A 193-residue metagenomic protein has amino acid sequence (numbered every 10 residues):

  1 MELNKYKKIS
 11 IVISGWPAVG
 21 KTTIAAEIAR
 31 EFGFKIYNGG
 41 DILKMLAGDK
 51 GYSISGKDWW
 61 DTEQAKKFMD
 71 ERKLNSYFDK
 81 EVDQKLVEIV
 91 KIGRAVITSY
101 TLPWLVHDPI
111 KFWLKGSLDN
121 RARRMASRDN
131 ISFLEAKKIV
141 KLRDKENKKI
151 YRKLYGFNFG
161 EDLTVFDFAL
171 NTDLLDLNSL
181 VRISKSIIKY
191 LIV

Functional and structural regions predicted by a protein language model:
I13: Hydrophobic anchor at the beta1->P-loop junction of P-loop NTPases
W16: P-loop (Walker A) phosphate-binding loop of NTP-binding proteins
V19: ATP-binding Walker
T22, G40: Walker A/P-loop
D41-L105, D119, I131: ATP-dependent small-molecule kinase phosphotransfer cores that center on conserved nucleotide phosphate-binding segments
H107-R143: Conserved phosphate-donor/acceptor-positioning beta-strand/loop module used by diverse small-molecule
F133-I183: Small-molecule kinase domains that catalyze NTP-dependent phosphoryl transfer to phosphate-bearing small molecules
